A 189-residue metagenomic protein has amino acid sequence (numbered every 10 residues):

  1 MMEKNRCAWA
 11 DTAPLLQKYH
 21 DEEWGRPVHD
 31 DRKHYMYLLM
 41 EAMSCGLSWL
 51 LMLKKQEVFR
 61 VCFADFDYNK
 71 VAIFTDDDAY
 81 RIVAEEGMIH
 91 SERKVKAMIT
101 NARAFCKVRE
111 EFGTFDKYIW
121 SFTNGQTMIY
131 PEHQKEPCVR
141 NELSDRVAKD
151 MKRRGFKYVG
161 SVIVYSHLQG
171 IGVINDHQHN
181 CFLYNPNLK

Functional and structural regions predicted by a protein language model:
M1-K189: HhH-family (HhH-GPD) DNA N-glycosylase catalytic core used in base-excision repair
